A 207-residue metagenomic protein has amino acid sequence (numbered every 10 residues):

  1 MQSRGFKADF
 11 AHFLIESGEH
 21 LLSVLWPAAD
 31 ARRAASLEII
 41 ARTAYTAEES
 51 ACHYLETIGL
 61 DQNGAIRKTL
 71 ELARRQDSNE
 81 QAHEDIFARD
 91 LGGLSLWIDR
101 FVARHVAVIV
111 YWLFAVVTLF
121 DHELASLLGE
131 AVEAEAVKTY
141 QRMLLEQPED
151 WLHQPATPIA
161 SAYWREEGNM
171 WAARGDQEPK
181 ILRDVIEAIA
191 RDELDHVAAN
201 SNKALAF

Functional and structural regions predicted by a protein language model:
M1-F207: Non-heme di-metal
